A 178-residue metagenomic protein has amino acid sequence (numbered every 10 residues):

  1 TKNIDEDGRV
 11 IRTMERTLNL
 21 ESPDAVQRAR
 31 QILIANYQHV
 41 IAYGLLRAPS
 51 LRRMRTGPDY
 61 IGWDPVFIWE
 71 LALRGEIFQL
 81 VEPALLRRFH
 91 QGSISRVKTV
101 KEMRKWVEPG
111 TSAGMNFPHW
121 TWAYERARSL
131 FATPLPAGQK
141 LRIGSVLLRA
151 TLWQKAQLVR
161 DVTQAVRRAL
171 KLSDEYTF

Functional and structural regions predicted by a protein language model:
T1-T13: Conserved donor NDP-sugar-binding/catalytic core segment of glycosyltransferases
K2-I4, G92, R149-A150: Short, internal active-site loops enriched in acidic
D5-D7, D24, D59, D64 (+2 more regions): Acidic-enriched, low-complexity/disordered segments with a strong bias for Aspartate over Glutamate
G8-V10, F67, Q164, T177: Low-complexity, compositionally biased segments
T13, T17-V100: Conserved nucleotide-sugar donor-binding catalytic segment
A48, W120-T121: Hydrophobic faces of stable alpha-helices that mediate helix-helix packing
V100-K105, T111, T121-F178: Non-catalytic, C-terminal membrane-associated alpha-helical segments of glycosyltransferases
S112-N116: An acidic/histidine-cluster motif and surrounding catalytic segment that typifies divalent-metal-assisted enzyme active
